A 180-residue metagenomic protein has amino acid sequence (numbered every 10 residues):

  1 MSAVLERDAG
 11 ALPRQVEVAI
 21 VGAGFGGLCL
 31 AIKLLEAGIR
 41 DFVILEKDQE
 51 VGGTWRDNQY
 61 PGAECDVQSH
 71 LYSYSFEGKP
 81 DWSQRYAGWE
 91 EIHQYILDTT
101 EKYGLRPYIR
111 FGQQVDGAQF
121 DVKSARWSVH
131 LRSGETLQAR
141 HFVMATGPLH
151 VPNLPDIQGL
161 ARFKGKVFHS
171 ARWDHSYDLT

Functional and structural regions predicted by a protein language model:
M1-R14: Basic/polar N-terminal segments that are highly enriched at the extreme N-terminus, encompassing both cleavable
S2-L5, S73-W82, G88, I92 (+1 more regions): Glycine-rich dinucleotide-binding loop and its adjacent helix/turn
L12-Q15, D178-T180: Short helix-loop-beta connector
P13-V16, Q138-R140, G165: Active-site acidic short loop of glycosyltransferases
V16-I44: N-terminal Rossmann-like FAD-binding beta1-loop-alpha1 element of flavoenzymes
L35-Y60: Glycine-rich FAD pyrophosphate-binding loop
K47, R56-Y95: Glycine-rich active-site loop/strand segments that organize a redox cofactor
Q84-H150: Feature captures the FAD/FMN-dependent oxidoreductase FAD-binding
